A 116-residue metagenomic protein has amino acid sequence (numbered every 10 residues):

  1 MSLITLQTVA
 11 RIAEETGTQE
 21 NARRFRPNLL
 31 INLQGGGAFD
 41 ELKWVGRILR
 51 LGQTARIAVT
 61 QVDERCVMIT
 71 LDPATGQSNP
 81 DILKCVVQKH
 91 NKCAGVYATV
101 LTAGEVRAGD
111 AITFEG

Functional and structural regions predicted by a protein language model:
M1-G116: Metal-cofactor-dependent catalytic cores
